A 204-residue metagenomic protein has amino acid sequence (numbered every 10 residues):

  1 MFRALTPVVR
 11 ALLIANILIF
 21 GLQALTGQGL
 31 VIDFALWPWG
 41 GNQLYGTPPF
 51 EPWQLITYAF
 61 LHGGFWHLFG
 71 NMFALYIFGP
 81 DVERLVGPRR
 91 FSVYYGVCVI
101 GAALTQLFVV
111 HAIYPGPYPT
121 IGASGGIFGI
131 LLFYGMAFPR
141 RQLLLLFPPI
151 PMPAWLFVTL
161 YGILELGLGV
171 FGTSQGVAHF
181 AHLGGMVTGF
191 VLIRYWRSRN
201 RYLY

Functional and structural regions predicted by a protein language model:
M1-Y204: A detector for small-residue-rich transmembrane helices and their helix-helix packing motifs
